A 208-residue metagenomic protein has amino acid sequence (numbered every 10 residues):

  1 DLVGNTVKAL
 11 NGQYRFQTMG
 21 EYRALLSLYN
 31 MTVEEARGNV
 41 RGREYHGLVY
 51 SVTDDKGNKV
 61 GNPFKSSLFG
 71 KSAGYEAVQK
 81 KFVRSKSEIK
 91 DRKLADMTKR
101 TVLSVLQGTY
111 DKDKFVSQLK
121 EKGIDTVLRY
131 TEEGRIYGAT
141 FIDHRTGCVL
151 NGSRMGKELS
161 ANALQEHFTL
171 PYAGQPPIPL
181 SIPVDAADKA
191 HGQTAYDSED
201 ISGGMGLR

Functional and structural regions predicted by a protein language model:
D1-R208: Extended intrinsically disordered terminal tails
